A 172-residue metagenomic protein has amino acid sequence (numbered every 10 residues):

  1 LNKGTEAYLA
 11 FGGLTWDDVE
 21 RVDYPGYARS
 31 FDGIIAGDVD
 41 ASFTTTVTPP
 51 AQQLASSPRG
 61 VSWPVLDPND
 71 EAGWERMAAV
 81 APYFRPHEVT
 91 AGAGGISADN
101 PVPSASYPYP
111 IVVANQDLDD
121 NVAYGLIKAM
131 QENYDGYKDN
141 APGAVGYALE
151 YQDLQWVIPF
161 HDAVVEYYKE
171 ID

Functional and structural regions predicted by a protein language model:
L1, V89-I96, Q131-Y137: Short, functional N-terminal and low-complexity linear motifs
L1-A36, D135, Y147-E150, L154-V164: Bilobed "Venus flytrap"/periplasmic-binding protein-like clamshell domains and structurally analogous long
G4, Y83-P86, G125: Non-catalytic alpha-helical scaffold/packing segments enriched in small hydrophobic residues
G4-E6, S97-A98, D139-A141: Short, flexible segments with low predicted structural confidence
T15-V113, D117: Pocket-lining segment of extracytoplasmic ligand-binding domains
A36, A41, T46-V65, E75-A79 (+1 more regions): An extracytoplasmic/periplasmic, membrane-proximal ligand-sensing/linker region
